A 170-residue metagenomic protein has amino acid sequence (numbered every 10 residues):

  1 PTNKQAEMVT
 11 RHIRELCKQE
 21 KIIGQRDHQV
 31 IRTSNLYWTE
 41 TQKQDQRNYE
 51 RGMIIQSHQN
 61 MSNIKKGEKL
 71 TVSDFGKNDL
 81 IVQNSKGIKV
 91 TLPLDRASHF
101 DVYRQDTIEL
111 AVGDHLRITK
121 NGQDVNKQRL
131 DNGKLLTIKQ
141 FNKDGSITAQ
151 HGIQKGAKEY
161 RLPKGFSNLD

Functional and structural regions predicted by a protein language model:
P1-D170: Conserved ATP-binding/catalytic motifs of P-loop helicase motor domains
